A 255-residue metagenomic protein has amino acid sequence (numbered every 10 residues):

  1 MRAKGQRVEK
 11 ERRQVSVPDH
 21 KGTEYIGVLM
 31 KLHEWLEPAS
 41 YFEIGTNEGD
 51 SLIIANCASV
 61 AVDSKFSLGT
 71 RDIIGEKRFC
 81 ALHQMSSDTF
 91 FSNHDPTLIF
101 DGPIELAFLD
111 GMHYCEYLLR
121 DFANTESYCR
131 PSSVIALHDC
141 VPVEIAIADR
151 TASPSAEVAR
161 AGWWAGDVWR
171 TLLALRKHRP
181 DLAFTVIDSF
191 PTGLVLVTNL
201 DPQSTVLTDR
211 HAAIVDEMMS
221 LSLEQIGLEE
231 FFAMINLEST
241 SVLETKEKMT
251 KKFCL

Functional and structural regions predicted by a protein language model:
M1-F108, M112-A136, C140-L255: A short alpha-helical cap/connector motif
